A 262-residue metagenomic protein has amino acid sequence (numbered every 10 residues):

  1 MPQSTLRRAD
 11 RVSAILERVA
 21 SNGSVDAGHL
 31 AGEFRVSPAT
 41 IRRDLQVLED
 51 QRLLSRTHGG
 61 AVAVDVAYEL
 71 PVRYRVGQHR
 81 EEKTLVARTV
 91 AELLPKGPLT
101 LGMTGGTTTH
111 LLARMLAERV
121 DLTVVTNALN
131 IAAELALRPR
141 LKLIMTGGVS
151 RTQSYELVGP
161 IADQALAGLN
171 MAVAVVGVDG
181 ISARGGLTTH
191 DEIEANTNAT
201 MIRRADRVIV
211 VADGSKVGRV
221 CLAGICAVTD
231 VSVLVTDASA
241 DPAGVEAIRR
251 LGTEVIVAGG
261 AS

Functional and structural regions predicted by a protein language model:
P2-G102, G106-T107, A113-D121, A136-R140: HTH-adjacent hinge/linker in prokaryotic transcriptional regulators
P2-L30, R35-P38, D50, L129-S262: Conserved phosphate- and dinucleotide-binding cores of soluble alpha/beta proteins, encompassing both enzyme active
